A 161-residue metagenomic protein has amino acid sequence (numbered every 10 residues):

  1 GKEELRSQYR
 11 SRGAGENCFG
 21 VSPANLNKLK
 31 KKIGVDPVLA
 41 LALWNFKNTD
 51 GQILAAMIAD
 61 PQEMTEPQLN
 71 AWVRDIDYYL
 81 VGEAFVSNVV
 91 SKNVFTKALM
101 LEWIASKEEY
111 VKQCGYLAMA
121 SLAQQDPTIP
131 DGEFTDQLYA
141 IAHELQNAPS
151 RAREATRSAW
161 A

Functional and structural regions predicted by a protein language model:
G1-A161: Alpha-helical scaffold domains
